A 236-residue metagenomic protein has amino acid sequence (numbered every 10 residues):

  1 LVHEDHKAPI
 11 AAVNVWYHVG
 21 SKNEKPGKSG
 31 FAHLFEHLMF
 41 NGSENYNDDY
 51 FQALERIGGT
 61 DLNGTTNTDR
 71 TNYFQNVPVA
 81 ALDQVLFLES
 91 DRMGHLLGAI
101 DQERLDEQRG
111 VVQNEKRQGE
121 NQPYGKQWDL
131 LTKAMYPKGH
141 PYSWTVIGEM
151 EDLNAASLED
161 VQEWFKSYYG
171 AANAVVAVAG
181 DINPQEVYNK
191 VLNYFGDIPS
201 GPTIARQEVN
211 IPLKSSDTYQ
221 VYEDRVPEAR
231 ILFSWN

Functional and structural regions predicted by a protein language model:
L1-S21, N45-A81, Q118-N173, D197-N236: Non-catalytic beta-strand/loop surface segments
V19-S29: Short pre-active-site segment immediately N-terminal to the catalytic Zn-binding motif
S29-S43: Active-site SXXK
A32, N47, L86, D106-R109 (+2 more regions): Hydrophobic face of alpha-helices
F40-E44, G94-L96, N183-Q185, F195-G201: Bacterial peptidoglycan biogenesis and beta-lactam-recognition machinery
G42, N76-E107: M16/insulysin-pitrilysin zinc metalloprotease superfamily fold
Q102, R109, Q162-Y194: Non-catalytic, conformational "gating/processing" segments within enzyme and secreted inhibitor domains
